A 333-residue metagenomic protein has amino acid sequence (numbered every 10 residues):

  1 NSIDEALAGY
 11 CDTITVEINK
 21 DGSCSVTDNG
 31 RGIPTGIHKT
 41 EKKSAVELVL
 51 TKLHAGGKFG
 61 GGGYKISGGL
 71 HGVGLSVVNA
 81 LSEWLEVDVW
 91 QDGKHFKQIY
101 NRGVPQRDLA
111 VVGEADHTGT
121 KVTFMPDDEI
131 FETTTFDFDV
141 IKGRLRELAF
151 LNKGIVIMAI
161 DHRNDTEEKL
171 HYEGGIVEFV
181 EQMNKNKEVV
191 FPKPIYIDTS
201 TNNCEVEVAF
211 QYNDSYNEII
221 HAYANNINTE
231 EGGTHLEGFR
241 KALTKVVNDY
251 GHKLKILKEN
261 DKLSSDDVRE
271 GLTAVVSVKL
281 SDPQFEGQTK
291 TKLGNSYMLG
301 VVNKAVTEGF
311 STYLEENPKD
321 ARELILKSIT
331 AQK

Functional and structural regions predicted by a protein language model:
D4-A6, C11-S23, T27-N29, L48 (+6 more regions): GHKL-family ATPase ATP-binding module
I33-G56: Short conserved segment of the HATPase_c
I37-T40, K65, L293: Alpha-helix capping and helix-loop boundary segments enriched in small/acidic/polar residues
